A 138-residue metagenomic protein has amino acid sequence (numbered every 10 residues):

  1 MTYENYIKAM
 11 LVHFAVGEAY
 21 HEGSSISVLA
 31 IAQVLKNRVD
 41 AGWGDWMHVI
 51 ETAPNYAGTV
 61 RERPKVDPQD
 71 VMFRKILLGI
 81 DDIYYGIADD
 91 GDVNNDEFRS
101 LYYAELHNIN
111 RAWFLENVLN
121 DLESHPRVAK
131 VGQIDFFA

Functional and structural regions predicted by a protein language model:
T2-A138: Bacterial extracytoplasmic/cell-wall-associated proteins, especially those involved in peptidoglycan
